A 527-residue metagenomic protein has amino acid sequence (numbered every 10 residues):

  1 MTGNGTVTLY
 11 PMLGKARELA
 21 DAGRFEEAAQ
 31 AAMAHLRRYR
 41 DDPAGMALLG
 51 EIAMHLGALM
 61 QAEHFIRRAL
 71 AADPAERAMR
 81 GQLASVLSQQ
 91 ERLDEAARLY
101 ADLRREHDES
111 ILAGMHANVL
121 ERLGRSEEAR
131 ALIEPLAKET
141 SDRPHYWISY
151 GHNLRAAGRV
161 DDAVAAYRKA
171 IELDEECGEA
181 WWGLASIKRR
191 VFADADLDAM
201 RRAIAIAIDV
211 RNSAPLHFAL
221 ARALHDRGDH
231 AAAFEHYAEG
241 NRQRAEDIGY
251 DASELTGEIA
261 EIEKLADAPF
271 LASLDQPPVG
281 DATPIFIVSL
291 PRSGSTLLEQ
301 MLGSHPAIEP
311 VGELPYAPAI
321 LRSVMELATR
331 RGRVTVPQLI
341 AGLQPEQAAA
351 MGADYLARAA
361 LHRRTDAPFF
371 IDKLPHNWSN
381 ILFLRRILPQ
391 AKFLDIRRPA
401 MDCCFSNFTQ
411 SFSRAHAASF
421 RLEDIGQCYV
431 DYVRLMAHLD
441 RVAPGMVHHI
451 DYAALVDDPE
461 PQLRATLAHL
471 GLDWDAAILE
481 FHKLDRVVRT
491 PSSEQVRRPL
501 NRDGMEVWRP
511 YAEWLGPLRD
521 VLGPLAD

Functional and structural regions predicted by a protein language model:
D42, E76, E109-S110, R143 (+3 more regions): Residue-level recognition of tetratricopeptide repeat
G45, M79, L112-A113, Y146 (+2 more regions): TPR alpha-solenoid repeat register
A166, L184-K188, L197-D209, L216-P284 (+4 more regions): PAPS-dependent sulfotransferases, especially Golgi type II membrane carbohydrate sulfotransferases
P277-R386: Phosphate-binding active sites in nucleotide-utilizing proteins
